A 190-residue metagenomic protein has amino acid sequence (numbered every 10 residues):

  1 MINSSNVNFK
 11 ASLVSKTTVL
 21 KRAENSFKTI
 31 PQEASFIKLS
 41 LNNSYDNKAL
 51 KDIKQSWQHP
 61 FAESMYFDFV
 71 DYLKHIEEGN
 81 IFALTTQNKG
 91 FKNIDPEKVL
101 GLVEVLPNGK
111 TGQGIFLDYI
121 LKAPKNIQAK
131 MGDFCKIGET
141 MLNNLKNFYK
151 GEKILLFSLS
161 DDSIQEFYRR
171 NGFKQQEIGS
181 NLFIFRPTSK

Functional and structural regions predicted by a protein language model:
S5-G132, K136-T140, N144-K190: Non-catalytic substrate-recognition and accessory regions of acyl/acetyltransferase enzymes
